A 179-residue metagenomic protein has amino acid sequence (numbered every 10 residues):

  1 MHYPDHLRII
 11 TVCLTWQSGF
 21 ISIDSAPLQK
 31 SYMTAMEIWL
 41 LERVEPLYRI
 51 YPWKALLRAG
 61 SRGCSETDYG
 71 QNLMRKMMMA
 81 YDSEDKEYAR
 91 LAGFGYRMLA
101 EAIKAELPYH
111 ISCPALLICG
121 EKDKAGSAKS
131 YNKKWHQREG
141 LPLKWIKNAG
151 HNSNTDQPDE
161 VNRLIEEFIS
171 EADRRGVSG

Functional and structural regions predicted by a protein language model:
M1-H2: Glycine-rich nucleophile elbow surrounding the catalytic serine of serine-hydrolase chemistry
I10-Y48: Flexible "cap/lid" loop of the alpha/beta hydrolase fold
L28, A125, N152: Active-site loop signature of alpha/beta-hydrolase-fold enzymes
S31, R49-H110: Conserved alpha/beta-hydrolase catalytic His-Asp/Glu region
S31-A35, K129-Y131, D156-P158: Short aromatic-enriched loop/helix-cap "lid" or pocket-rim segments at secondary-structure transitions that line
K76-M77, L91-M98, S130-K133, E160-E167: Alpha-helical elements of Rossmann-like donor-binding domains used by nucleotide-donor carbohydrate transfer enzymes
S112-A149: Conserved loop-alpha-helix segment in the C-terminal half of the alpha/beta-hydrolase fold that carries the catalytic
E139-G179: Catalytic active-site module of serine/aspartate enzymes centered on a nucleophile-bearing elbow/loop
